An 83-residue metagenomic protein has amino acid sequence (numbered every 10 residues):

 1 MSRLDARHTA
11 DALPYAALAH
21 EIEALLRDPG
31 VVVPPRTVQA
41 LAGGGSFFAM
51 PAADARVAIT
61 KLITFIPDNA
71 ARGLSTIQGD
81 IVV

Functional and structural regions predicted by a protein language model:
M1-V83: N-terminal ligand-binding/catalytic initiation module
